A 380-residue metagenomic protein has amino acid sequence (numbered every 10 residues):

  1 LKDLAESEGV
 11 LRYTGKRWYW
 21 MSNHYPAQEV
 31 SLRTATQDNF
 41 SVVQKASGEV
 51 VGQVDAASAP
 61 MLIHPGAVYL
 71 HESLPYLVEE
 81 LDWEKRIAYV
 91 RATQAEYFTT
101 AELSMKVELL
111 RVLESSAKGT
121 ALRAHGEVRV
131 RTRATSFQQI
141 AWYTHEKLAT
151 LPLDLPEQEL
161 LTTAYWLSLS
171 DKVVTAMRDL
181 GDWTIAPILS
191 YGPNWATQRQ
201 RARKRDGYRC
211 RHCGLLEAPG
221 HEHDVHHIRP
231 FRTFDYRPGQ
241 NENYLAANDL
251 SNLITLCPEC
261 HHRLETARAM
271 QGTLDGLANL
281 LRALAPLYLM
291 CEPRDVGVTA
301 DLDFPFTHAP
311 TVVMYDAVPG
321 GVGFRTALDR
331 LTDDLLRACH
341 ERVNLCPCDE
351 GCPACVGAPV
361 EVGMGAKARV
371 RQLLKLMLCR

Functional and structural regions predicted by a protein language model:
L1-A57, A67-S73, E79-Y191, T266-R380: Extended, highly charged accessory segments
A56-A57, I63, Y244: Short, solvent-exposed loop/turn positions at domain surfaces that link secondary-structure elements or cap domain
V68, R209, D224, L256 (+1 more regions): The −1 position to Zn-ligating cysteines in a subset of zinc-ribbon hairpins
P187-Q198, T233-N243, D333-C339: Short Cys/His-rich Zn2+-coordinating modules
T197-R201, R205-R209, L216: Short helix-coil boundary/hinge micro-motifs
R203-Y208, D249-L253, C348: Short metal-coordination and nucleic-acid-contact micro-motifs, chiefly zinc-binding Cys/His arrays
G214, H261, V356-P359: Cys/His-coordinated zinc-binding microdomains
G214-T255, L264-T266: Histidine-centered nuclease catalytic patch
